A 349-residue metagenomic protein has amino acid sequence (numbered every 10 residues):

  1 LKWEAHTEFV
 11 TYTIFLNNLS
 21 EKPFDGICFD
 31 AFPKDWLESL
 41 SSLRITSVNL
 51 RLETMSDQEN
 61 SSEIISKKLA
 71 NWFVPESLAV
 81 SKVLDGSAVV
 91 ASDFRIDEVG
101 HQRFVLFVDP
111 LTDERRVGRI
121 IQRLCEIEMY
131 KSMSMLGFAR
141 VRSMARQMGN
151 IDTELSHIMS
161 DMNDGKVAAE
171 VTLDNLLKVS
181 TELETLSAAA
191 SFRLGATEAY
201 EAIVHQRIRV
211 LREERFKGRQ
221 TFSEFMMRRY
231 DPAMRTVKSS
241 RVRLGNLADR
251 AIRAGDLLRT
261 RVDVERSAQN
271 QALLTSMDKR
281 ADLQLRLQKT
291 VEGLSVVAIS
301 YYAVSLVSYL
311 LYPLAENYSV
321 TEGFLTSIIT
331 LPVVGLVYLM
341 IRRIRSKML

Functional and structural regions predicted by a protein language model:
L1-N18: Ser/Thr/Asn(+Pro)-rich, low-complexity disordered segments
K2, S20, C28-F32, L285 (+1 more regions): Phosphate/adenylate-binding glycine loop and adjacent helical scaffold
W3, V80-A88, M340, R345: N-terminal juxtamembrane/topogenic regions of multi-pass membrane proteins
F15-L177, T181: Extended alpha-helical interaction modules
T46, L84, T112-D113, H157 (+4 more regions): Cytosol-facing regions at membranes
I96-T112, V141-M148, D152, L186-L211 (+1 more regions): Short, positively charged
V179-V304: Membrane-associated alpha-helical segments
D282-L349: Alpha-helical transmembrane anchor segments
